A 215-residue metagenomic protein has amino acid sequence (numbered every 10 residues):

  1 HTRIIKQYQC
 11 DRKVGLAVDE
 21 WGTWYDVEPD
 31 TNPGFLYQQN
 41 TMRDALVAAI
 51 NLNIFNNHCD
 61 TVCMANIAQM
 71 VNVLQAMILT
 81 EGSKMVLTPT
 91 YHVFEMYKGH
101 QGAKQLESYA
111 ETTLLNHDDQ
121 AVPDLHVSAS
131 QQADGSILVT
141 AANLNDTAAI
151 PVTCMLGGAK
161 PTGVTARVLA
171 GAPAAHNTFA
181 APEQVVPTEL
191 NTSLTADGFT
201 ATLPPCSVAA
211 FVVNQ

Functional and structural regions predicted by a protein language model:
R3-Q7, N51-F55, G82, L125-A129 (+3 more regions): Generic recognition of flexible, low-complexity loop/linker segments
K6-D11, D60, A159: Short helix-capping segments at alpha-helix termini
V14-V127: Aromatic/acidic polysaccharide-binding cleft in carbohydrate-active enzymes
A121-K160, A166, A209-V212: Carbohydrate-binding surface patches
K160-F199, L203: Acidic, Ser/Thr/Pro-rich beta/coil linker or hinge segments at domain junctions
